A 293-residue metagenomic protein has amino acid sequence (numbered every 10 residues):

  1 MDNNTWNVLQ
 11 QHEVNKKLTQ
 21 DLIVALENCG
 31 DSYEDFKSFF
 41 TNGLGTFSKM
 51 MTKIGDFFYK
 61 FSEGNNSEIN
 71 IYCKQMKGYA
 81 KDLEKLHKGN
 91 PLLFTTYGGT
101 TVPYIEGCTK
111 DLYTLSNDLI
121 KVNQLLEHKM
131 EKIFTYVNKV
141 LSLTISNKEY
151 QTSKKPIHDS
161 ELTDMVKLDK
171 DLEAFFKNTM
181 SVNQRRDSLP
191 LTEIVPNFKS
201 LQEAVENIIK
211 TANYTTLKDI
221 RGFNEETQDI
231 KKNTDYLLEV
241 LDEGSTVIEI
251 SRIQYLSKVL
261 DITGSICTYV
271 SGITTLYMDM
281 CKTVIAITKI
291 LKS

Functional and structural regions predicted by a protein language model:
M1-D56, S67: N-terminal leader/presequence-like segments
T5, C29-Y33, I71-S293: Long, low-complexity or tandemly repetitive, helically biased scaffold regions used for multimeric assembly/adhesion
D35, F39-T46, M50-K53, F57-G64 (+6 more regions): Low-complexity, intrinsically disordered, cysteine-poor segments enriched in small/polar and charged residues
